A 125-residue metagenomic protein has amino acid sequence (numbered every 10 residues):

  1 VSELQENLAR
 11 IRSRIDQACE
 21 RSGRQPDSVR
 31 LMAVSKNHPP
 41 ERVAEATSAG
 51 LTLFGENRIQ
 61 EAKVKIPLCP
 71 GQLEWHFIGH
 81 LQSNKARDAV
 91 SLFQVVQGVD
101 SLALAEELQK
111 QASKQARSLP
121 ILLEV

Functional and structural regions predicted by a protein language model:
V1-V125: Conserved alpha/beta-domain cores
